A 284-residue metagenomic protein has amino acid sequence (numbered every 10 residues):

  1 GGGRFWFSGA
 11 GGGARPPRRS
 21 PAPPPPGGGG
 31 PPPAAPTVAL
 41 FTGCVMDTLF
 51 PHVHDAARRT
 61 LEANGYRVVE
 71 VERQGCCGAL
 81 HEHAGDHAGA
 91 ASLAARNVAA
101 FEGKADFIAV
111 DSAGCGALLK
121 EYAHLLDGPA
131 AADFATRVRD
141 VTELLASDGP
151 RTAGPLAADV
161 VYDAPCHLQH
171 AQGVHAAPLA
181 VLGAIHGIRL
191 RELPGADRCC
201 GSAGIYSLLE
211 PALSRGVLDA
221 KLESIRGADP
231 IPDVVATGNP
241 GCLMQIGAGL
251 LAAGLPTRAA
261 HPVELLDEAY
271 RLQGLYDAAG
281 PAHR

Functional and structural regions predicted by a protein language model:
G1-R284: Iron-sulfur cluster-binding electron-transfer modules in prokaryotic oxidoreductases
